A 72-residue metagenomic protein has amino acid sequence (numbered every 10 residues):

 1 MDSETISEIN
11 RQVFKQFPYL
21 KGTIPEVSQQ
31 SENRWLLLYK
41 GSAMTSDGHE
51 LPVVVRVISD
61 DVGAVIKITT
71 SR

Functional and structural regions predicted by a protein language model:
M1-E26: Short, non-transmembrane alpha-helical segments in secretory-pathway proteins
P25-S59: Exposed beta-strand-loop-beta-strand "reactive/processing" segments of non-cytosolic proteins
D47, V65-I66: Short active-site-adjacent helix-start/loop capping segments
D61-G63: Structural signal for glycine-centered tight turns and loop->strand junctions in beta-sheet-rich domains
K67-R72: Short, solvent-exposed aromatic-acidic interface loops
